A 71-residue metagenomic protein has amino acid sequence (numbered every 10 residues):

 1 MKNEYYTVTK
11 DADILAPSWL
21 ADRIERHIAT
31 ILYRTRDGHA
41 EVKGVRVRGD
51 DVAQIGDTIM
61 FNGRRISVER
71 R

Functional and structural regions predicted by a protein language model:
M1-I55: A motif-centric signal for short, conserved binding hotspots located in accessible loops or intrinsically disordered
G49-R71: Short, compact, well-ordered microdomains
